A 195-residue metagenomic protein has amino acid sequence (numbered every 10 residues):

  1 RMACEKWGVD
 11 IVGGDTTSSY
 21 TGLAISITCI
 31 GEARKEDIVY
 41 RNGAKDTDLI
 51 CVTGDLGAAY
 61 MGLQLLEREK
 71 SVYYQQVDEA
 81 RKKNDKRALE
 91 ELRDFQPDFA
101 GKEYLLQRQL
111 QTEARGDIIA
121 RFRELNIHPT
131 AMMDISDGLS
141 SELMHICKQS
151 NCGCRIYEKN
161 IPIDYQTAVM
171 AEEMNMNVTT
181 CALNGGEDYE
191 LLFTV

Functional and structural regions predicted by a protein language model:
R1-S71: Glycine-rich anion-binding loops of enzyme active sites
R1-V12, S18-I25, I30, E124 (+1 more regions): Glycine-/charge-enriched secondary-structure boundary and capping motifs
E32-A33, A100-L105, M174-N175: Glycine/charged-rich beta-loop-alpha catalytic/anionic-binding loops adjacent to active sites
K35-Y40, Y73-V77, G153-I156, V178: Phosphate-handling active-site elements
Y40-R121: Short, acidic (Asp/Glu-rich) active-site segment that either coordinates a divalent metal cofactor
